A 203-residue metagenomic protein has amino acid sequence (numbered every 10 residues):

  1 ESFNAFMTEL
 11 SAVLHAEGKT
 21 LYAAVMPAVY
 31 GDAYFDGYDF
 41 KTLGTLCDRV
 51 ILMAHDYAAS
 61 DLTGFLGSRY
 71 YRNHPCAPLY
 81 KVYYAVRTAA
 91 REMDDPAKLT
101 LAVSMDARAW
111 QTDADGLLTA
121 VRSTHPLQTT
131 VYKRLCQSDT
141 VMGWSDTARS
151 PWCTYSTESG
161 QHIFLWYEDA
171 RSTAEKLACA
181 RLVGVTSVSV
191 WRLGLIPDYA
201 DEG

Functional and structural regions predicted by a protein language model:
E1, A28-F35, Y167-E168, G194-Y199: Acidic-and-aromatic substrate-binding clefts and catalytic sites of carbohydrate-active enzymes
S2, E17-K19, P197-G203: Short acidic, glycine/proline-enriched helix-loop-strand junctions
F3-T130: Substrate-binding surface in catalytic domains of secreted glycosidases
D32-K41, E168-R181: Short, acidic/polar
T42, C47, D61, S159 (+2 more regions): Solvent-exposed, flexible loop/coil residues
M105-A178: Glycan-binding loop/region signatures in secreted carbohydrate-active enzymes
S172-G203: Acidic/aromatic/glycine-rich contiguous surface patches that form carbohydrate-binding/processing clefts and analogous
